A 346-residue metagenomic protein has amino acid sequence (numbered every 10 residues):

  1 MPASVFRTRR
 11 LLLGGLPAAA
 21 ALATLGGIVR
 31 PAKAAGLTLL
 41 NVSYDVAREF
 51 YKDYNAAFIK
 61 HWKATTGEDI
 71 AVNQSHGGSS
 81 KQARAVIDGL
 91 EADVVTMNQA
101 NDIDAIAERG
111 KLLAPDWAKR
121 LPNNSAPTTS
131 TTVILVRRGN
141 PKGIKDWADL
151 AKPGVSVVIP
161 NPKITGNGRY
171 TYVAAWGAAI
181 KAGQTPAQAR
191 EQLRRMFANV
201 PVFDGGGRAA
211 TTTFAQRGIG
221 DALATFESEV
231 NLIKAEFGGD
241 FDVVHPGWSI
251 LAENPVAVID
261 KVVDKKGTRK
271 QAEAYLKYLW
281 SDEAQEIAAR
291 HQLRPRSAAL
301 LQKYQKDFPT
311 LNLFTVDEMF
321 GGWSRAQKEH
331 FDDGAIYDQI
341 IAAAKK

Functional and structural regions predicted by a protein language model:
M1-G26, P31-K33: N-terminal secretory signal peptides
A34-I164, Q305, N312, I340-K346: N-terminal segment of the mature folded domain
V42-Y44, V136-R138, S156-A182, M196-V200 (+1 more regions): Short beta-strand->loop
V46-F50, Y54, Q82, Q99-D102 (+8 more regions): Stable alpha-helical elements in mature extracytoplasmic
A126-S130, Q192-F197, D204-G205, E236-R269 (+1 more regions): Periplasmic-binding protein-like
G139-K145, A178-T185, V262-R269: Short helix-loop capping/hinge motifs at secondary-structure junctions, enriched in acidic/polar residues
A182-G247: Ligand-binding pocket segment of bilobal, Venus flytrap-like solute-binding proteins
V263-K346: Extracellular/periplasmic juxtamembrane helices and adjacent flexible linkers that interface with membrane partners
